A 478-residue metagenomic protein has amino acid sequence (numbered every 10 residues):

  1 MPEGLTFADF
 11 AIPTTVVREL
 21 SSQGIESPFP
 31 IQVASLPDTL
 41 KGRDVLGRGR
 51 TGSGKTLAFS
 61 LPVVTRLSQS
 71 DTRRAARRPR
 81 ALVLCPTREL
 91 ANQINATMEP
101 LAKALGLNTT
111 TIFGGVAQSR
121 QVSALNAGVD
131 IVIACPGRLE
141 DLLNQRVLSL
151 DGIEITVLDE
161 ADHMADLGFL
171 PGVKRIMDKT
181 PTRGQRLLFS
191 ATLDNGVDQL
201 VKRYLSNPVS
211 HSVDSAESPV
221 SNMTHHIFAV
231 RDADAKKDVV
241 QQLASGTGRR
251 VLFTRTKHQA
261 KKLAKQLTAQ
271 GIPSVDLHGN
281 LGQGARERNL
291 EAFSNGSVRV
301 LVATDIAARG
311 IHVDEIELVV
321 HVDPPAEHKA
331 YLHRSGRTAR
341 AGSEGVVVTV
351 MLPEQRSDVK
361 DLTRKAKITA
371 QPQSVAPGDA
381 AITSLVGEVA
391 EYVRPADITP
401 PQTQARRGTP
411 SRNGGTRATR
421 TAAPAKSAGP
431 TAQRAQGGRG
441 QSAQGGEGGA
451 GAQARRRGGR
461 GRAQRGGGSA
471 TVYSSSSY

Functional and structural regions predicted by a protein language model:
M1-A34, R255, V472-Y478: N-terminal intrinsically disordered, low-complexity tails of helicases
V16-R18, S22-I25, R74-N144, G152-I155 (+3 more regions): Conserved nucleic-acid-binding Ia/Ib motif block in the N-terminal RecA-like helicase ATPase lobe
V33-V45, T56-R74, T97-P100: Walker A/P-loop NTP-binding motif
K41-G47, P79-A81, V129-D130, T247-R249 (+1 more regions): Pre-Walker A (Motif I) flank of P-loop NTPase domains
G49-S53: The conserved Walker
L82, L101, T110, Q121 (+2 more regions): Interdomain coupling/hinge region of P-loop NTPase helicase/AAA+ cores
E154, Q270-P273, H278-Q283, E287-V300 (+2 more regions): Conserved RecA-like helicase motor core of SF1/SF2 enzymes
G248, K265, A269, N295 (+3 more regions): Arginine-glycine-biased low-complexity disordered regions
